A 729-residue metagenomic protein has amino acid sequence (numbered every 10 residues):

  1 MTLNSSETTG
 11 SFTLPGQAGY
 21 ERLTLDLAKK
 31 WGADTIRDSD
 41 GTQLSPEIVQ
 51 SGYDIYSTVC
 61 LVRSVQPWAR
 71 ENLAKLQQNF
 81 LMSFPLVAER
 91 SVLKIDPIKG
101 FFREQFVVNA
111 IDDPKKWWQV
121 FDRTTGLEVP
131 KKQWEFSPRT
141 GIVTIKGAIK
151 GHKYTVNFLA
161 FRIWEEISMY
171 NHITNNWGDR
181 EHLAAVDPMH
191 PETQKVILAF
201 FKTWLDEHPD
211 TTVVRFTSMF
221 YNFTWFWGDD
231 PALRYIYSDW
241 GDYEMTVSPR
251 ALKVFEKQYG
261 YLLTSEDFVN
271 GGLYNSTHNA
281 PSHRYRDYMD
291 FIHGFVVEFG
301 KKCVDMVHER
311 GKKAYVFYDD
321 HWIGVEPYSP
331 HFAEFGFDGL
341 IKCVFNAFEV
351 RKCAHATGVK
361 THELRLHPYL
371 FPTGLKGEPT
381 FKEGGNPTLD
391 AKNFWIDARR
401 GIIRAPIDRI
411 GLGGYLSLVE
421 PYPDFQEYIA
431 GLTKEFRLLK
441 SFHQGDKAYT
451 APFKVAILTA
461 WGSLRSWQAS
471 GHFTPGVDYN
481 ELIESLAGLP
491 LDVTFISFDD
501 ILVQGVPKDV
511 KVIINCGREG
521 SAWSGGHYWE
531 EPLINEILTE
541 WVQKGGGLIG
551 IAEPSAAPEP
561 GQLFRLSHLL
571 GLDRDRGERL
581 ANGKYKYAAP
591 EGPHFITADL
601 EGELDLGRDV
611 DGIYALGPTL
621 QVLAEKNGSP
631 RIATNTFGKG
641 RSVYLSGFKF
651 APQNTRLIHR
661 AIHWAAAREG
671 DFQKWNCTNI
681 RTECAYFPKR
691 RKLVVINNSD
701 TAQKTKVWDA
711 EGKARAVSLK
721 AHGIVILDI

Functional and structural regions predicted by a protein language model:
T2-R63, R70-I95, F102: Noncatalytic N-terminal accessory/assembly modules of large enzymes
G10-P15, A33-S39, T174-K195, A280-V297 (+6 more regions): The substrate-binding groove and active-site-proximal loops of carbohydrate-active enzymes, especially glycoside
T13, A18-D54, F200-T217, L340 (+3 more regions): Catalytic domains of carbohydrate-active enzymes, especially glycoside hydrolases
W31, I48, V65-A69, L73 (+14 more regions): Hydrophobic targeting/anchoring helices
L73-F335, K352, G445: Polysaccharide-binding and catalytic clefts of secreted carbohydrate-active enzymes
W225-G228, Y235, S417-Y449, A487 (+4 more regions): Extracellular ligand-binding/catalytic regions of CAZymes and related secreted enzymes and adhesion modules
F473-F495: Short helix-loop-beta junction
G525-G602: A glycine-rich, often tryptophan-bearing local segment used as a flexible ligand/cofactor-contacting loop or short
